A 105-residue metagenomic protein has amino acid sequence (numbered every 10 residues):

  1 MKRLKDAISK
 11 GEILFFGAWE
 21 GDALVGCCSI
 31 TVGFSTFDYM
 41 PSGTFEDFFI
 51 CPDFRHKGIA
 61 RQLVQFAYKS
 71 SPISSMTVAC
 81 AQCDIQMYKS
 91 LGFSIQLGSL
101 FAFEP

Functional and structural regions predicted by a protein language model:
M1-F15: Active-site rim helix/loop that mediates acceptor-substrate recognition in acyltransferases
F15-G17, A23-V32, T44, F49: Conserved beta-strand in the GNAT
G33, C51, A81: Residue-level recognition of the GNAT/N-acetyltransferase active site
G33-F45, R55: A conserved beta-turn-beta hairpin within the catalytic core of GNAT-like acetyltransferases that forms part
I50, H56-K69, S90: Conserved acetyl-CoA-binding loop-helix of GNAT-fold acetyltransferases
S70-A81: Conserved GNAT acetyl-CoA-binding A-motif
K89-S99: Conserved acetyl-CoA-binding loop of GNAT-fold acetyltransferases
